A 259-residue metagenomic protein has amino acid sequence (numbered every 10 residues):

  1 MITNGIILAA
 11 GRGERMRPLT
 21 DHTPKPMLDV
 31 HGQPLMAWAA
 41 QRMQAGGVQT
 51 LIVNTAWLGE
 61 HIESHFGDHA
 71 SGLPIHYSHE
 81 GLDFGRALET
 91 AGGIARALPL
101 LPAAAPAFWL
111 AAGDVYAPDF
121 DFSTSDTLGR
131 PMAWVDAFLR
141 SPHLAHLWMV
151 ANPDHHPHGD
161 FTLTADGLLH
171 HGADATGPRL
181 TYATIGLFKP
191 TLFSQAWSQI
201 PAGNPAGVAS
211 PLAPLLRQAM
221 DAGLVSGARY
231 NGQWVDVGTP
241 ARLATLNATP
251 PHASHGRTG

Functional and structural regions predicted by a protein language model:
M1-I62: N-terminal glycine-rich phosphate-binding loop and ensuing alpha1 helix
I2-T3, A97, G177-G259: Conserved alpha/beta core of the MobA/IspD/sugar-nucleotide pyrophosphorylase nucleotidyltransferase superfamily
M16, I62-F66, A196, L246: Hydrophobic packing residues within well-ordered alpha-helices of enzyme cores
P26, P74-H76, L224-S226: Conserved beta-strand segments of alpha/beta enzyme cores
M36, I62, A97, D114 (+1 more regions): Residue-level signal for inorganic ion chemistry
W38, H61, G92-R96, R130-W134 (+2 more regions): Alpha-helical elements of Rossmann-like donor-binding domains used by nucleotide-donor carbohydrate transfer enzymes
D68-D160, T164, W197: Conserved beta-loop-beta/alpha segment of the NTase-like Rossmann-fold superfamily that binds/positions NTPs
F161-P178: Short, flexible, basic/aromatic active-site loop/helix in glycosyltransferases
